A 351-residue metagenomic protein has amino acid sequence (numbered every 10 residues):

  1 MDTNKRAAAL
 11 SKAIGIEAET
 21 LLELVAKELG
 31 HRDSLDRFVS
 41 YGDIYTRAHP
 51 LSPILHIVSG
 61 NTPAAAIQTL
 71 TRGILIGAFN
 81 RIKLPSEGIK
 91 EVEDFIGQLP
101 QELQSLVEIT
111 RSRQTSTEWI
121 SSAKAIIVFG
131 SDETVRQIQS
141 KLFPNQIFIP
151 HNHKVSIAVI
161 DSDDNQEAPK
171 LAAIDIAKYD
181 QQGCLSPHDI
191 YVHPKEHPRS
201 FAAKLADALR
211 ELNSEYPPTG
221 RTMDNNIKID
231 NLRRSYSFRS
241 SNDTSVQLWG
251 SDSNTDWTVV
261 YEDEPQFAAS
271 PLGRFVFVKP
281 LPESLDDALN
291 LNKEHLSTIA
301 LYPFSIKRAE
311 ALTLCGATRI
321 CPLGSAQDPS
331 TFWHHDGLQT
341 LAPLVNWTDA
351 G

Functional and structural regions predicted by a protein language model:
M1-K27, V107-I109, Q114, E118 (+4 more regions): Structured N-terminal alpha/beta-domain signature that marks small ligand/cofactor-binding or signaling modules
M1-L55, L296-K307, A317-C321, Q327: N-terminal Rossmann-like NAD(P)+-binding subdomain of aldehyde/semialdehyde dehydrogenases
L35-P100: Conserved small-residue-rich beta-alpha loop and adjacent elements that most often cradle the phosphate/pyrophosphate
F38-N61, R111-S122, N254-L272: Donor nucleotide-activated moiety binding/catalytic core segment of transferases that use nucleotide-activated donors
P53, L103-E196, A326-G351: Conserved NAD(P)+-binding/catalytic subdomain of aldehyde/semialdehyde dehydrogenases
I57-G60, K83-S86, R111-S112, V128-S131 (+4 more regions): Short His-Asn-centered micro-motif
A66, S116, T134-R136, I306-A309: Short, well-ordered alpha-helical microsegments
Y179-A350: NAD(P)-dependent aldehyde/semialdehyde dehydrogenase
